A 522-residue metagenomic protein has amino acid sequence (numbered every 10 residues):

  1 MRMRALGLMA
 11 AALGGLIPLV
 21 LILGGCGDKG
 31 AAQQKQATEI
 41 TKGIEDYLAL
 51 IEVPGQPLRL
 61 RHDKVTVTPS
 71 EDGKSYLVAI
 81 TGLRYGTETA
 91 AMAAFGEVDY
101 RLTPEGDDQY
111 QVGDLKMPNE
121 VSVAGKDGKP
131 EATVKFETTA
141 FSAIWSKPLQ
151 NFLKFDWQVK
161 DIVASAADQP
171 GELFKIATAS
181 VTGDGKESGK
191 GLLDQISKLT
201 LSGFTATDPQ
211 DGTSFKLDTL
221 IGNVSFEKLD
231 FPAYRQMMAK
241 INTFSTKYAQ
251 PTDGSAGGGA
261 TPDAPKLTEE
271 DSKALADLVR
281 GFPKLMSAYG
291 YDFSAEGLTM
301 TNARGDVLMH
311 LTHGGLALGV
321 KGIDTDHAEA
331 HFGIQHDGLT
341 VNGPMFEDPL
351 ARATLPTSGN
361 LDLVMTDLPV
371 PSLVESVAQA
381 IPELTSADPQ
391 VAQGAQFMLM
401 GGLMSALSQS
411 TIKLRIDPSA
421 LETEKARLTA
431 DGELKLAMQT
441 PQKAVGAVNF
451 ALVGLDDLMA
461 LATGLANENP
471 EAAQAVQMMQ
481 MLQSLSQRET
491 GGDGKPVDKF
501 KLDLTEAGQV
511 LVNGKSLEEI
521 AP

Functional and structural regions predicted by a protein language model:
M1-G14: Bacterial N-terminal signal peptides that target proteins for export
I22-G25: C-terminal motif of bacterial Sec signal peptides marking the signal peptidase cleavage site
G27-P522: Glycine-rich, small/hydroxylated-residue low-complexity segments
